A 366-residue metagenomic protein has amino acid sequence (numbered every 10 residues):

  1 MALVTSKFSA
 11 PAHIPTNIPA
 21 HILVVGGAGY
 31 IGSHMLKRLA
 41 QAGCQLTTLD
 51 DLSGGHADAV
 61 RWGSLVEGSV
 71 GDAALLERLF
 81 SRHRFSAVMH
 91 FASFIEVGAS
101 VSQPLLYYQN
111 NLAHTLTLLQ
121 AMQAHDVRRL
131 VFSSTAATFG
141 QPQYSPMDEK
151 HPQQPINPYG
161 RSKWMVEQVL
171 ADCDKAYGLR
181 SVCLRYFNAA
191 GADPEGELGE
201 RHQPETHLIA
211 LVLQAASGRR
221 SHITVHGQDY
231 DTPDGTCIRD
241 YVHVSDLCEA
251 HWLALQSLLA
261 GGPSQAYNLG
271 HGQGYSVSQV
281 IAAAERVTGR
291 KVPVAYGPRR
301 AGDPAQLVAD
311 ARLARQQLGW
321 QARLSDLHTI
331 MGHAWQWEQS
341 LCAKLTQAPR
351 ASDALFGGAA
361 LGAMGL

Functional and structural regions predicted by a protein language model:
A2-A192, L366: N-terminal Rossmann-like NAD(P)+-binding domain of SDR-like oxidoreductases, especially those catalyzing
A57, F187-L208, G218-R239: Short, flexible, glycine-rich and Lys/Arg-enriched loop motifs at helix boundaries that contact anionic partners
G68, R201-E205, Q273, R323: Residue-level signature of the cytosolic catalytic core of signaling kinases
G71, A92-I95, Y107, P204 (+3 more regions): Glycosyltransferase donor-binding loop in the core domain
A74, R78, A113-T117, W164 (+6 more regions): Short, contiguous clusters of charged residues that form electrostatic/catalytic patches at enzyme active sites, used
Y108, I156-W164, L198, H202-A210 (+1 more regions): Short-chain dehydrogenase/reductase
L211-L366: C-terminal substrate-binding subdomain of Rossmann-fold SDR/epimerase-dehydratase oxidoreductases
